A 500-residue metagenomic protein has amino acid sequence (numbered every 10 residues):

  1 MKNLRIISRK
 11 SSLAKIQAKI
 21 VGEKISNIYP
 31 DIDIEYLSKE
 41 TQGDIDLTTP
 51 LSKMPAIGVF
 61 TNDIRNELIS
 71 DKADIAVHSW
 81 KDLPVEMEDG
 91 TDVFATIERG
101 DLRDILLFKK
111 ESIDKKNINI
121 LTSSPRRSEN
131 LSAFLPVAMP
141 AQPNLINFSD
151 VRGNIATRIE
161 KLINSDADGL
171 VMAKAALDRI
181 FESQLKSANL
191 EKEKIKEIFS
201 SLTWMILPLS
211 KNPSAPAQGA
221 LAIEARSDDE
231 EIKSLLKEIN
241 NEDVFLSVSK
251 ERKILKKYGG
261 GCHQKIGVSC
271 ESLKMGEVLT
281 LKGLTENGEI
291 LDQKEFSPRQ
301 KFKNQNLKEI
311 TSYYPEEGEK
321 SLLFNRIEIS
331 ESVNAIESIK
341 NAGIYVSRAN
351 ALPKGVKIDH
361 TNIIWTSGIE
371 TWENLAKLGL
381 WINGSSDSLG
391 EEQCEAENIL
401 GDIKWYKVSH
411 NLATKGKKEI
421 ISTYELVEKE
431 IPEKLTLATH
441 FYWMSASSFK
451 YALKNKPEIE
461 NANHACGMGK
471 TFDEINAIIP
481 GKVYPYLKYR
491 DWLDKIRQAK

Functional and structural regions predicted by a protein language model:
M1-M54, T61, W80, S128-E129 (+1 more regions): Small-molecule-sensing regulatory modules
K2-L4, K115-N119, T439: Nucleotide donor/acceptor-binding cores
R5-I7, A76, F94, I120-L121 (+1 more regions): Short, well-ordered beta-strand segments
I7-K10, N117-S124, L162, G368: Short beta-strand->loop
V21, P30, G288-K500: Signature of uroporphyrinogen-III synthase
D31, K72-A73, A167, H263 (+2 more regions): Short, high-confidence coil segments that cap the C-terminus of an alpha-helix and link into the following beta-strand
T48-I75, S338-L352: Short, structured active-site "lid" loops
W80-K81, M87-I146, L202-M205, L209-S210 (+1 more regions): A conserved helix-loop-strand patch within extracytoplasmic ligand-binding domains of the periplasmic binding
